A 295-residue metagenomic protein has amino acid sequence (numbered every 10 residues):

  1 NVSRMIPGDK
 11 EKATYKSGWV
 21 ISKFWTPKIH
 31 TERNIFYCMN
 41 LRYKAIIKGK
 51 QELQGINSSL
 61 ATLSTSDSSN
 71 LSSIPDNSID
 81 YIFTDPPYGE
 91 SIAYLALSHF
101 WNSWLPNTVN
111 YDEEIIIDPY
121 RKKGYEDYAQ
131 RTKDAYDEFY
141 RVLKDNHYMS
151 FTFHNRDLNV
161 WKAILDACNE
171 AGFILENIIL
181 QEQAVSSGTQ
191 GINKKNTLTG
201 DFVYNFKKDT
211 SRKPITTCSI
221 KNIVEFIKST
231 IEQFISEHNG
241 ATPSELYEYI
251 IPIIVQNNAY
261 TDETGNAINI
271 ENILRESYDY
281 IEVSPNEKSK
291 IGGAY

Functional and structural regions predicted by a protein language model:
N1-P75, Y94-R121, A135, N159-V160 (+7 more regions): Nucleic-acid modification enzymes, centered on SAM-dependent nucleic-acid methyltransferases
S66, T84, F151-H154: Short His-Asn-centered micro-motif
I74-L95, F139-V142, C168: Conserved proline-anchored active-site loop of SAM-dependent methyltransferases that bridges a beta-strand
I115-I178: Conserved Class I SAM-dependent methyltransferase catalytic core
T216-I220, T261-Y295: Charged low-complexity interaction tracts in eukaryotic proteins
I223-Q233, G293: Helicase P-loop NTPase motor core of nucleic-acid translocases
F234-E245: Short capping segments at the starts of secondary-structure elements
